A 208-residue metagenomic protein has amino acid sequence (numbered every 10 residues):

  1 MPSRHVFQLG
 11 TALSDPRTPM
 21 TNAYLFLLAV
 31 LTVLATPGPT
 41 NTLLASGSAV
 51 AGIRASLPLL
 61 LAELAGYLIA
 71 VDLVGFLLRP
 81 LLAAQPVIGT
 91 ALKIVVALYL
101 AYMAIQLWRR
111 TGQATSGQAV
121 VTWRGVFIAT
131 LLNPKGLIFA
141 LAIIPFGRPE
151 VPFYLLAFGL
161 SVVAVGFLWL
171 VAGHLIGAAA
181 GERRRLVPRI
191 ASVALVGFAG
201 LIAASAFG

Functional and structural regions predicted by a protein language model:
F7-T36, L57, S116-L132, E150-V163: Small-residue-enriched transmembrane helix starts and helix-helix packing motifs in multi-pass inner-membrane proteins
T21-A83, V87, A142-F158: Juxtamembrane transmembrane-helix termini in multi-pass membrane transport proteins
L28, L61-A65, I69, I88-A91 (+6 more regions): Hydrophobic residues within alpha-helical transmembrane segments of multi-pass solute transporters/permease subunits
T40, G66-L78, L100-M103, L137 (+1 more regions): Alpha-helical transmembrane segments and their lipid-water interface positions in multi-pass membrane proteins
Y67-A70, A129-L141, L195: Core segments of transmembrane alpha-helices that mediate helix-helix packing or line hydrophobic substrate/ligand
A83-G112, V165-W169, G181-G208: Selective transmembrane alpha-helices of multi-pass membrane proteins
R110-G125, A178-R183: Flexible interhelical linker loops that connect adjacent transmembrane helices in multi-pass membrane transporters
